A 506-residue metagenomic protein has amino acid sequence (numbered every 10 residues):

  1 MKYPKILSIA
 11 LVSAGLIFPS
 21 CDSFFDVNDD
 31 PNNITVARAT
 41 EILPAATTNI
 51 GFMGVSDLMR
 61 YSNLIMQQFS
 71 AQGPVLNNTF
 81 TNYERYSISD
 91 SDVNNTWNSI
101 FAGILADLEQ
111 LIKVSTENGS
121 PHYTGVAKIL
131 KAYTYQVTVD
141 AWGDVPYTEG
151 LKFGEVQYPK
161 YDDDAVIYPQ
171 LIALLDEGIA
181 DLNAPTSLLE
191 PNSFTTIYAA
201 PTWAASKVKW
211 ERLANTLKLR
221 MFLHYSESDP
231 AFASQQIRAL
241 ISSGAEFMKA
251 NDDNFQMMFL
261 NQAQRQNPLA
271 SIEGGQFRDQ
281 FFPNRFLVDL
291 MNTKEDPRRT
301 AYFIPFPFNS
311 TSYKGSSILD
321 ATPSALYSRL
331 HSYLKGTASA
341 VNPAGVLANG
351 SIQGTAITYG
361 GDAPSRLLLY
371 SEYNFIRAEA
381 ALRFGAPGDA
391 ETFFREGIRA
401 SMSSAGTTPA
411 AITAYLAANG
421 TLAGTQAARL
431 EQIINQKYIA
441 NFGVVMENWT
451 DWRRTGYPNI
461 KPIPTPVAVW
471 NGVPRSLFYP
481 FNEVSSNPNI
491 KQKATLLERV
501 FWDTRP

Functional and structural regions predicted by a protein language model:
M1-S8: Bacterial N-terminal signal peptides that target proteins for export
L11-S13: Hydrophobic helical h-region of N-terminal Sec-dependent signal peptides in bacterial secretory/periplasmic proteins
I17-F18: Bacterial Sec-type N-terminal signal peptides, specifically the leucine/valine-rich hydrophobic h-region
C21-V75, S99-A102, A106, Q110 (+2 more regions): Membrane-proximal, proline-rich intrinsically disordered regions
D22-F25, G354, P409-Y415: Short acidic (Asp/Glu) and glycine-rich catalytic loops that position anionic groups and cofactors
A37-T40, G73-S404, A423-L430, R505: Structured, solvent-exposed acidic/aromatic patches
M402-P409, Y415-P506: C-terminal functional modules
